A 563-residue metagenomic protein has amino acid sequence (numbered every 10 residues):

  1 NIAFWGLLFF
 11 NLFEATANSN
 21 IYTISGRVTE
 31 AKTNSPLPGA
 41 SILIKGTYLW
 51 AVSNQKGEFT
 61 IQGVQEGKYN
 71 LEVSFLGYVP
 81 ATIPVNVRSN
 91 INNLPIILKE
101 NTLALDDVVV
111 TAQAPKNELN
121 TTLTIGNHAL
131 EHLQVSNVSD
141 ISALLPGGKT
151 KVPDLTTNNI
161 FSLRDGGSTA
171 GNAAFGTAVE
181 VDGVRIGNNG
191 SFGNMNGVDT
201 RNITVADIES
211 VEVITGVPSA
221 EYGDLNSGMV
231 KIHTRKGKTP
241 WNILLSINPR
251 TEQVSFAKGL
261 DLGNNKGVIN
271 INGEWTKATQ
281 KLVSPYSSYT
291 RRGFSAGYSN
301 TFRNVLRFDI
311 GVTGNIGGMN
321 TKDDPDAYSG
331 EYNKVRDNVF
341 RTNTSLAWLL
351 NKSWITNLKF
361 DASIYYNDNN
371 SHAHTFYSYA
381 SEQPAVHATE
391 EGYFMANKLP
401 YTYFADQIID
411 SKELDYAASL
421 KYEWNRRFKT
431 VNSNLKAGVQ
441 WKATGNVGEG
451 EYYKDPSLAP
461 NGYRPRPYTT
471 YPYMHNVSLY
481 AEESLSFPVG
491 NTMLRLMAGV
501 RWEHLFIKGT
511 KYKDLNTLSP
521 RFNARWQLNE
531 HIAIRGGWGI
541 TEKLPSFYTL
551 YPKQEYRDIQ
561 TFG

Functional and structural regions predicted by a protein language model:
R27-T29, T33, A40-K45, S74-Y78 (+2 more regions): Short, acidic, small-residue-rich periplasmic hinge/interaction motif at the N-terminus of Gram-negative outer-membrane
T47-E58: Short, acidic Ser/Thr/Gly-rich low-complexity loop/linker segments typical of extracellular and cell-surface proteins
Q62-G63, V184-T215: Short acidic/polar hinge/loop motifs at secondary-structure boundaries that mediate gating or recognition
L94-I96, T200-N242: A beta-strand signature from Gram-negative outer-membrane beta-barrel systems, especially the internal plug domain
S139, A143-R185: Extracytoplasmic beta-strand/coil segments of soluble accessory domains associated with Gram-negative outer-membrane
L244-K277, S284-Y365: Transmembrane beta-barrel wall of Gram-negative outer-membrane proteins
T301-I316, V335-K511: Face-selective signature of the C-terminal outer-membrane beta-barrel domain
W526, H531-G563: Surface-exposed extracellular loop regions of Gram-negative outer-membrane beta-barrel proteins, predominantly
